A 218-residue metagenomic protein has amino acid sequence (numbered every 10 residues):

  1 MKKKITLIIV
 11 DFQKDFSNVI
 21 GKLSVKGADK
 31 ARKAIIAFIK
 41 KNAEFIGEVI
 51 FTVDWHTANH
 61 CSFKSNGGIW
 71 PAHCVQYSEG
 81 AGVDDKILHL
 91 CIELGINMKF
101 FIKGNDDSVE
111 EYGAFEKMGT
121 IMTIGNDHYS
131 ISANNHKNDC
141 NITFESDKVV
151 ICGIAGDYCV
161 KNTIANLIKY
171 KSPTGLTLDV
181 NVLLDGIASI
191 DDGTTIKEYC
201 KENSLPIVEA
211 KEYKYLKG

Functional and structural regions predicted by a protein language model:
K2-I8, Q13-S17, K30-F45, T57-G218: Active-site-adjacent betaalpha module
D15-V25: Glycine-rich N-terminal loop/short-helix segment of MobA-like nucleotidyltransferase
E48: Substrate-recognition element of Asp-dependent hydrolases with the DxDx(T/V) motif
